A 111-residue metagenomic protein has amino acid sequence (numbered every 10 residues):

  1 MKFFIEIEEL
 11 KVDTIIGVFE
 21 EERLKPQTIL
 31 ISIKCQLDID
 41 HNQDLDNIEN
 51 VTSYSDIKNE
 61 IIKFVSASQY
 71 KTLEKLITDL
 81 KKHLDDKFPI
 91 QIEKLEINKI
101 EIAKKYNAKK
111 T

Functional and structural regions predicted by a protein language model:
M1-T111: N-terminal, polar/charged subdomain of small-to-medium soluble alpha/beta proteins
